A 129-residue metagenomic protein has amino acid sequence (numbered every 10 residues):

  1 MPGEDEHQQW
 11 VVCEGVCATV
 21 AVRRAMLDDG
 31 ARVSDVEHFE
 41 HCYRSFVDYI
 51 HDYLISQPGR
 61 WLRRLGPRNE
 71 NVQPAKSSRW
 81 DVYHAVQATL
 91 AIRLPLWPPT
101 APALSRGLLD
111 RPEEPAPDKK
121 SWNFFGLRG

Functional and structural regions predicted by a protein language model:
M1-G129: Glycan-recognition and catalytic cores of secretory/periplasmic carbohydrate-active enzymes
